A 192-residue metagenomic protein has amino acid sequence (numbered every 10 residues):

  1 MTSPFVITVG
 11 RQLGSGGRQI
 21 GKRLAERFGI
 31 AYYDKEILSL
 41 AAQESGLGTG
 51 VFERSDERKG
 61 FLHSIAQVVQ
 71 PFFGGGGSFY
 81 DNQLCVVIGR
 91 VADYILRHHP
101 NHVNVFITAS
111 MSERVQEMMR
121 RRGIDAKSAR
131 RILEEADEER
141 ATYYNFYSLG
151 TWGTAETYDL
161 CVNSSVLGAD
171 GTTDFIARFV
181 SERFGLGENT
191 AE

Functional and structural regions predicted by a protein language model:
S3-I7, Q83: Pre-Walker A (Motif I) flank of P-loop NTPase domains
T8-K22: Glycine-rich phosphate-binding P-loop
A31-Q43: Short beta-strand-centered segment that lines the nucleotide-binding/catalytic pocket of NTP-utilizing
A41-L84: ATP-dependent small-molecule kinase phosphotransfer cores that center on conserved nucleotide phosphate-binding segments
L62-Q67, D125-D170: Small-molecule kinase domains that catalyze NTP-dependent phosphoryl transfer to phosphate-bearing small molecules
H98-R122, A126-A136: Conserved phosphate-donor/acceptor-positioning beta-strand/loop module used by diverse small-molecule
A169-A177: Short, amphipathic alpha-helical "lid/cap" segments that border enzyme active or binding sites
